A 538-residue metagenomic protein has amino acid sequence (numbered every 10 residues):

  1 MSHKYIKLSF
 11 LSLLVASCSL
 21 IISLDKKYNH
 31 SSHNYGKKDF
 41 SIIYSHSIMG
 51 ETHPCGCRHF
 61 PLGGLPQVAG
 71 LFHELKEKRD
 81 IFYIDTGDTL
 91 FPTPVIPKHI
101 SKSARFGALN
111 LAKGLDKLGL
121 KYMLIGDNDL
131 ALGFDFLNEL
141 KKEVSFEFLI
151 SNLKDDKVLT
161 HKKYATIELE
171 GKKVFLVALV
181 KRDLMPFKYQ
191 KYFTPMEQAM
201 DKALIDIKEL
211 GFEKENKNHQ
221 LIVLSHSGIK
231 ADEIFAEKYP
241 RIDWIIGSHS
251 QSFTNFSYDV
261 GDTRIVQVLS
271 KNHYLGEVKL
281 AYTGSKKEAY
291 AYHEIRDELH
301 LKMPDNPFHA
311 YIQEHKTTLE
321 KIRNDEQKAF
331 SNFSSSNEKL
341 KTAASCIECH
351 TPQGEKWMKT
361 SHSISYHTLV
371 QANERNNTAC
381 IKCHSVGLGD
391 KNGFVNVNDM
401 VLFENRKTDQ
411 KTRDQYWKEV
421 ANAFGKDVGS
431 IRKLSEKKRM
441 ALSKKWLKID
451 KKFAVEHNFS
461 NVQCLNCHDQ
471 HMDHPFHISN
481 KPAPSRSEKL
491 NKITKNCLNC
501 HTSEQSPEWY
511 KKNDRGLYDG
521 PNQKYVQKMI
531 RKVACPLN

Functional and structural regions predicted by a protein language model:
M1-F10: Bacterial N-terminal signal peptides that target proteins for export
S9-S17: Bacterial N-terminal signal peptides
L14, G64, G119, M196 (+3 more regions): Generic detector of short, well-ordered, non-transmembrane alpha-helical segments enriched in hydrophobic residues
V15, V68, V95, V144 (+16 more regions): Extended aliphatic helical segments
A16, L75, L388-D390: N-terminal processing/targeting junctions
A16, P66, K113, K121-Y122 (+5 more regions): Active-site-proximal helix/loop capping residues that flank conserved catalytic or ligand/cofactor
L20-L301, P307-H309: Acidic, metal/ion-coordinating pockets
L24-D39, I48-P54, N128-D129, F148 (+3 more regions): Short sequence/structural segments immediately N-terminal
